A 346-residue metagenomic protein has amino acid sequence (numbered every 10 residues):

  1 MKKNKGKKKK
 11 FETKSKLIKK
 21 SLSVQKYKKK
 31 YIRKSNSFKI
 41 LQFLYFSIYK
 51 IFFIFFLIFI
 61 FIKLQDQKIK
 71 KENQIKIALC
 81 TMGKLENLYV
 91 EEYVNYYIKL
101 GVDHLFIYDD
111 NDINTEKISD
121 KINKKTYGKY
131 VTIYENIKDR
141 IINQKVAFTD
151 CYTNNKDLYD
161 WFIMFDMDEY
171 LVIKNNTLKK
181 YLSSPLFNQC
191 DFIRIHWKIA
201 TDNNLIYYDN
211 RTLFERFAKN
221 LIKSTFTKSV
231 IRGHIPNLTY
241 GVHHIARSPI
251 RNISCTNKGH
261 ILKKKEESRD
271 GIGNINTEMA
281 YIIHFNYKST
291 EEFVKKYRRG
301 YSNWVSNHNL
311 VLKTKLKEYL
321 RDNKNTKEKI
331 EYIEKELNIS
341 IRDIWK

Functional and structural regions predicted by a protein language model:
K39-Q65: N-terminal signal-anchor transmembrane helix specifying type II single-pass membrane topology of secretory-pathway
Y49, Q144-T149, I173-K346: Catalytic-site signature of metal-activated, phosphate-bearing donor transferases, centered on the GT-A/GT-A-like
K76-A78: Cell-envelope/extracellular polymer assembly enzymes that use nucleotide-activated donors
T81-N95, D110-N111: Active-site beta-to-alpha loop of glycosyltransferases that engages the nucleotide-sugar donor
N95-D103: Short, acidic, metal-binding catalytic loop of nucleotide-sugar glycosyltransferases
D103-D112, Y134-I137: Short beta-strand/loop segment that forms part of the nucleotide-sugar
I118, I122-W161: Active-site-proximal specificity loops/subdomain of glycosyltransferases
Y159-Y170: Short beta-strand-to-loop acidic/aromatic patch adjacent to the donor-nucleotide binding site
